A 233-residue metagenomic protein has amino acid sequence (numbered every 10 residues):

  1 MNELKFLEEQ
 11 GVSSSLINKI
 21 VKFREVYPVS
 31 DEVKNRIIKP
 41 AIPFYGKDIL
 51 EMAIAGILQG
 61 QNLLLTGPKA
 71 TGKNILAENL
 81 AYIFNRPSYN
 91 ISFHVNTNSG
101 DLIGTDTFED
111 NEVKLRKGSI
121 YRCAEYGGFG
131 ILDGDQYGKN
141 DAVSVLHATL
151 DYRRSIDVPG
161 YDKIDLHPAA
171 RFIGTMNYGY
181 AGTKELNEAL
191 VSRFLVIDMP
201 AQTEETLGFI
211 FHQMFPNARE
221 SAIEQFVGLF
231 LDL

Functional and structural regions predicted by a protein language model:
M1-L231: AAA+ P-loop NTPase catalytic core and its hallmark functional loops
